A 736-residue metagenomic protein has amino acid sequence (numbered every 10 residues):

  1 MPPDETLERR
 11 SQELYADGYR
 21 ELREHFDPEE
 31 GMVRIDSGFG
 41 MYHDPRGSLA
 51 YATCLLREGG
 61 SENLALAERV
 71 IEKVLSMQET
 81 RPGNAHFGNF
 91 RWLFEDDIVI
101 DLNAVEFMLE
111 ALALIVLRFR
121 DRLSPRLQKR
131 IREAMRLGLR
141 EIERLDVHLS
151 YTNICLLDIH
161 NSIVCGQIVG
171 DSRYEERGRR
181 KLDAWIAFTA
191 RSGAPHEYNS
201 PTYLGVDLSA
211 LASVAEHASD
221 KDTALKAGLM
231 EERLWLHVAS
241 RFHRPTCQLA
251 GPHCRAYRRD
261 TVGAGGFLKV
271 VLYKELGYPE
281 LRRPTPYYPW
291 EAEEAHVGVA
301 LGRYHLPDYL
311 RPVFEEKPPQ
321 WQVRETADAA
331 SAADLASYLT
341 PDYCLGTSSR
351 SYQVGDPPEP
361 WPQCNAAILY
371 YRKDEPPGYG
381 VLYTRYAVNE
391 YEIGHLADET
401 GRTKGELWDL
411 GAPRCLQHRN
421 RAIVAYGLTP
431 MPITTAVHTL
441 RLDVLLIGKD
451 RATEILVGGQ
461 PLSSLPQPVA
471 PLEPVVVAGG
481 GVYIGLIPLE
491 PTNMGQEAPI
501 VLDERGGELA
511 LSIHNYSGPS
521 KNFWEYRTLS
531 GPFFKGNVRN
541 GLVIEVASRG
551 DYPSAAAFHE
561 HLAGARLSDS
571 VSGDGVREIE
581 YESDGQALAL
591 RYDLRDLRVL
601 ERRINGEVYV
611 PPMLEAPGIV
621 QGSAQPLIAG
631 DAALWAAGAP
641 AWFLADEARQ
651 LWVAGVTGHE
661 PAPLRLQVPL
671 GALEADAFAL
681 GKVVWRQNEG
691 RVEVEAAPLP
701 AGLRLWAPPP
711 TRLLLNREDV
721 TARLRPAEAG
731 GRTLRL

Functional and structural regions predicted by a protein language model:
P2-Y42: Boundary/entry segment of secreted carbohydrate-active catalytic domains
F39-A218: Aromatic-lined, polymer-binding surfaces characteristic of secreted/periplasmic polysaccharide-degrading enzymes
S124, D220, P307, S512 (+1 more regions): Ser/Thr-centered flexible coil motifs
L182, F188, S192, H196-K221 (+8 more regions): Signal peptide-directed secreted proteins
K221-L345: Carbohydrate-active enzyme catalytic cores, enriched for enzymes that act on polyanionic acidic polysaccharides
P289-P474, A478-V482: Catalytic and substrate-binding regions of extracellular carbohydrate-active enzymes, especially polysaccharide lyases
E390-L736: Extended repeat-based interaction scaffolds and adjacent low-complexity, acidic/S/T/P-biased segments that form broad
